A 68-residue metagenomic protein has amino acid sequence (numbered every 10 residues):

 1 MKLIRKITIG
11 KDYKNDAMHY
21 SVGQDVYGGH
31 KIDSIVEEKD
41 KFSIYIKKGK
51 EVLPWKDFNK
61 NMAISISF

Functional and structural regions predicted by a protein language model:
M1-K2, S67-F68: Short intrinsically disordered terminal tails
K2-D16: A short beta-strand micro-motif
A17-A63: Acidic, low-complexity, intrinsically disordered interaction modules
